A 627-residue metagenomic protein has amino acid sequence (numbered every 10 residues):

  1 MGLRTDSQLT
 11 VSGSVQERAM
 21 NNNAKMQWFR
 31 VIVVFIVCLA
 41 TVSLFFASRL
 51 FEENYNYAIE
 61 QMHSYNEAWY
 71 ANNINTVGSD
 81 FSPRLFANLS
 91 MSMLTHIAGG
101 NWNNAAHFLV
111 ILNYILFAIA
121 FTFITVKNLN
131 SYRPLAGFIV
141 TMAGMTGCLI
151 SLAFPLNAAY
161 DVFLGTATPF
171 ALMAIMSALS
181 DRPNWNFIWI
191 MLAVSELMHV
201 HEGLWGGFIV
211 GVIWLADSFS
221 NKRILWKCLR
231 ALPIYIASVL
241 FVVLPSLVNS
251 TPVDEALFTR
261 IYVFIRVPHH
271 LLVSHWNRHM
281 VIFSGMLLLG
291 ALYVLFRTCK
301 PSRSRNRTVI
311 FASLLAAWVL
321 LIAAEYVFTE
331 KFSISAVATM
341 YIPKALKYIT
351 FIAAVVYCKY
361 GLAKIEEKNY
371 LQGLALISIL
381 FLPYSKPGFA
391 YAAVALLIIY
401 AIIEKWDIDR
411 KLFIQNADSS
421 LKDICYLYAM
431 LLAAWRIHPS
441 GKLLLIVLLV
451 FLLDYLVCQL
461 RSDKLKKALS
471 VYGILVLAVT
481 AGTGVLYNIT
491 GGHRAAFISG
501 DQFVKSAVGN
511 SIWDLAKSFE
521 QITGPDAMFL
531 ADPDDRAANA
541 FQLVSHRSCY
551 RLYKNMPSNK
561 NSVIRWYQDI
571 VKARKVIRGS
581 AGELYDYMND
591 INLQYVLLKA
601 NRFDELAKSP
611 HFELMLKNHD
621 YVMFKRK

Functional and structural regions predicted by a protein language model:
M1-V42, Y455-L477: Start-transfer (signal-anchor) and selected internal transmembrane alpha helices of multi-pass inner/ER membrane
M20-F35, N306-R307, K368-Y370, Q415-D423: N-terminal membrane topogenic signal
Q27-V31, A40-A143, I150-A167, S195-E202: Active-site lumenal/periplasmic loops and adjacent helix-entry segments of GT-C-fold, multi-pass membrane
V42-A58, Y65-R84, G100, V200-G206 (+3 more regions): Transmembrane catalytic cores of multi-pass membrane glycosyltransferases and polysaccharide-assembly enzymes
F117-T125, F170-L179, V194, G207-L215 (+4 more regions): Transmembrane alpha-helical segments
P134-D181, W185-L215, A231-V243, L247 (+1 more regions): Membrane-embedded helix bundles of polyisoprenyl
L321, S333, L346, Y370-A537: Transmembrane helical bundles and short interhelical boundary loops of multi-pass, membrane-embedded
T480-A495, V504-R574, A581-F603, F624: Short periplasmic/luminal acceptor-recognition loop of GT-C membrane glycosyltransferases, typified by
